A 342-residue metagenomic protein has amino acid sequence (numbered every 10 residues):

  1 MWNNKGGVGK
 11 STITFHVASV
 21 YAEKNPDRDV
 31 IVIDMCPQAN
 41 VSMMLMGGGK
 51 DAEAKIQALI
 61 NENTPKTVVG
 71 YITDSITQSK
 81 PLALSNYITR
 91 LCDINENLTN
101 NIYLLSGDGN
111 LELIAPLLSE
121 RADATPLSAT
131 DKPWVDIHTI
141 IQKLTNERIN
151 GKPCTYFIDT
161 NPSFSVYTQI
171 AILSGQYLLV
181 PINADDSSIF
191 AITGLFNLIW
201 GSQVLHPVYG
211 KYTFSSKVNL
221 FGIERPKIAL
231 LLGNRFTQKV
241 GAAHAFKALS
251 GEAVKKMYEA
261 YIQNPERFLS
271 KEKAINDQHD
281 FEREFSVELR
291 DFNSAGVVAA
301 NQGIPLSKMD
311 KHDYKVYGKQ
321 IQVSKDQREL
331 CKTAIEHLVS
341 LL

Functional and structural regions predicted by a protein language model:
M1-P37: Walker A/P-loop phosphate-binding motif and the immediately C-terminal alpha-helix
G9-K10, A129-I141, S188-I192, Q327-L338: Phosphate/oxyanion-binding active-site loops and adjacent basic polyanion-contact surfaces
H16, V20, M44, I170: Active-site signature of alpha/beta-hydrolase-fold catalytic machinery across serine- and Asp/Cys-nucleophile hydrolases
K24-P26, V135-N264: Conserved catalytic-core segment of NTP-binding enzymes
Q38-L104: Phosphate-binding loop that captures ATP/GTP phosphates
I76-I158, F164: Cytosolic-facing regulatory segments adjacent to core modules
Y212-L342: C-terminal lobe/tail of nucleotide-utilizing enzymes
